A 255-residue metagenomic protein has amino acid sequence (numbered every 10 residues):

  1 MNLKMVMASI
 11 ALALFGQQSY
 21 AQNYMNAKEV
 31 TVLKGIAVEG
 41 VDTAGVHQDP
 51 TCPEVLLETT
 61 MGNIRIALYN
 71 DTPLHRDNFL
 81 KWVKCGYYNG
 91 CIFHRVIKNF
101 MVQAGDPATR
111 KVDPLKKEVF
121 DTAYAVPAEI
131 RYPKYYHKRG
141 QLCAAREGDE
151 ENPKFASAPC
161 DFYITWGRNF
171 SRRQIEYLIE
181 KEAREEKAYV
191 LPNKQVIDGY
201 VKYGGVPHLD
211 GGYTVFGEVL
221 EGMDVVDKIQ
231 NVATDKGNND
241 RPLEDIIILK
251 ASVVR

Functional and structural regions predicted by a protein language model:
M1-N23: Bacterial Sec-dependent N-terminal signal peptides
S19-R255: Cyclophilin-like peptidyl-prolyl cis-trans isomerases
